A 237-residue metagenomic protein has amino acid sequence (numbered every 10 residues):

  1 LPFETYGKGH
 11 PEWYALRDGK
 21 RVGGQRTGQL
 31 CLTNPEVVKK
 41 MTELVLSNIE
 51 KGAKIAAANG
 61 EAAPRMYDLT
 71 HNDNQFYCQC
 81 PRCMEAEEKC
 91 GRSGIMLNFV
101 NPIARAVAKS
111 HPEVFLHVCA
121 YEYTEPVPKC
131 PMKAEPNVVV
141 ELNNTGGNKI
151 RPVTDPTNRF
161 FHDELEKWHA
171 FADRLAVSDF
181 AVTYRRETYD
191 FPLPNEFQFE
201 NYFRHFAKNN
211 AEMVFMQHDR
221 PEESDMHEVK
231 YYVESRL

Functional and structural regions predicted by a protein language model:
L1-P35, K39, E43-L237: Catalytic-core regions of glycoside hydrolase
